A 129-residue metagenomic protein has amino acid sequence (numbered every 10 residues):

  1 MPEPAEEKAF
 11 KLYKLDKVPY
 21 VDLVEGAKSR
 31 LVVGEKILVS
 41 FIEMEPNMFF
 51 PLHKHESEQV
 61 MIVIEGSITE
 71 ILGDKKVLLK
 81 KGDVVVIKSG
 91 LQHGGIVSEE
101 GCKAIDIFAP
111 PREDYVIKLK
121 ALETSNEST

Functional and structural regions predicted by a protein language model:
M1-K36, L119-T129: A short, N-terminal "cap"/entry segment at the start of jelly-roll beta-barrel domains of the cupin/DSBH fold
E25, S40-K54: Conserved short histidine dyad/triad with adjacent acidic residue
K36, H55-E56: Short, small/polar residue-rich loop motifs at catalytic or cofactor-binding pockets
I42, M61, V85: Conserved GNAT-family N-acetyltransferase fold
F49-F50, T69, V85, S89-G94: Histidine-centered metal-chelating micro-motifs
S57-I68, G73: Glycine- and acidic-residue-biased ligand/ion/polar-headgroup-sensing regions
D74-S89: Short acidic-glycine-tyrosine-enriched beta hairpin
S89-D114: Ligand-binding loop in jelly-roll beta-barrel domains
